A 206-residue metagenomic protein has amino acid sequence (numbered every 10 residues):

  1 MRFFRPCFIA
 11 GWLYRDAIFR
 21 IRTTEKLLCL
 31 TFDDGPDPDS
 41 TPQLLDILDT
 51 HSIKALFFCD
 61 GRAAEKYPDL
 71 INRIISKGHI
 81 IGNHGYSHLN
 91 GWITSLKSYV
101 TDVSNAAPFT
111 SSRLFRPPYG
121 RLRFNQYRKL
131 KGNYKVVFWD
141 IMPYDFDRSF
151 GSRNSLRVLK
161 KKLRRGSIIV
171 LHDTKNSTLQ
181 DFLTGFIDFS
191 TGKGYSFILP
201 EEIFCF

Functional and structural regions predicted by a protein language model:
M1-L30, P36-T50, K66-D69, F186-F189 (+1 more regions): N-terminal pre-catalytic segment of deacetylase/amide-hydrolase enzymes
T24, H79-Y86, K135-D140: Short, basic/glycine-rich phosphate-binding loops at helix/coil junctions that contact nucleotide phosphates
G35-D39, F58-Y67, L89-K97, R116-R123 (+2 more regions): Acidic-and-aromatic substrate-binding clefts and catalytic sites of carbohydrate-active enzymes
L45-K54, F58, H79-I80, Y86-L89 (+3 more regions): CE4/NodB-like, metal-dependent polysaccharide N-deacetylase domain that modifies extracellular/periplasmic N-acetylated
D49, I75, L130-K131, T191: Anion (oxyanion) recognition and catalysis
T50-S76: A short, conserved beta-to-alpha structural element at the edge of catalytic cores that scaffolds binding
R121, Y127-K160, Y195-F206: His/Asp/Glu-enriched short active-site or ligand-binding loop at hydrolase and phosphoryl-transfer sites
L159-E201: Catalytic grooves of carbohydrate-active enzymes
